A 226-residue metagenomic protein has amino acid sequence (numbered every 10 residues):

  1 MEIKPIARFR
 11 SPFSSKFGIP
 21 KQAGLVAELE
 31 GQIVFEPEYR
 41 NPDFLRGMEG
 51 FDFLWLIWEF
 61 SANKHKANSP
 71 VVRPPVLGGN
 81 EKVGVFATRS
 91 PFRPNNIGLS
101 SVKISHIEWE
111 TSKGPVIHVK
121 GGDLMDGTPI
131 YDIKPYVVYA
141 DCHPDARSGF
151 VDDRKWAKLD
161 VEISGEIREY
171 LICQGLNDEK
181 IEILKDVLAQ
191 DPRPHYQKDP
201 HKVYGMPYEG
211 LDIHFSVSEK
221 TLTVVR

Functional and structural regions predicted by a protein language model:
M1-I6, F92-V102, E209: Short coil-to-beta-strand transition motifs
M1-P42, M48-G50, V138-D186, H195 (+1 more regions): Arg/Lys-rich, positively charged N-terminal/basic patches that mediate binding to nucleic acids
R8, S100-S105, H118, P129: Residues located in well-ordered beta-strands
S14, I107-G114: Short, conserved beta-turn/loop elements at beta-strand boundaries and strand-helix junctions
R46-G98, Y196-P200: Active-site-adjacent substructure of cysteine-protease-like catalytic cores
I117-V151: Flexible glycine-rich active-site/ligand-binding loops centered on an Asp-His dyad
D199-E219: Basic/aromatic recognition patch in beta-strand/loop cores that engages polyanionic ligands
S218-R226: Enriched for short, Lys/Arg-rich terminal
